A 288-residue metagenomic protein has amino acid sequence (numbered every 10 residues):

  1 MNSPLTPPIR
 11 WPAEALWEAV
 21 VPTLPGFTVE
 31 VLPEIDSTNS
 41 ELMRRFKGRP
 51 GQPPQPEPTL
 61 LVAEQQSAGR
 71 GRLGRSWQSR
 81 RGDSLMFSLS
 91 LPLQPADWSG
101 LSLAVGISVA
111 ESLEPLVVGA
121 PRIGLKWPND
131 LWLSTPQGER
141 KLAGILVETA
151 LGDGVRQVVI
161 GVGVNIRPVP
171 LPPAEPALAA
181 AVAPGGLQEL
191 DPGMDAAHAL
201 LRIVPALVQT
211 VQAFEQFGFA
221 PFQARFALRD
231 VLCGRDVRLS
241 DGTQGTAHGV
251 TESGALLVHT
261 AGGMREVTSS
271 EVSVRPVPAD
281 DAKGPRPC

Functional and structural regions predicted by a protein language model:
M1-V118, Q137-E139, P285-C288: N-terminal lobe of the biotin/lipoate ligase/transferase fold
N2-I9, P25, Q94-I123, S134-C288: Long, positively charged amphipathic alpha-helical accessory segments at protein N-termini or as interdomain linkers
P33, L125-W127: Short loop/edge segments at beta-strand edges and connector loops that shape dinucleotide/nucleotide cofactor-binding
